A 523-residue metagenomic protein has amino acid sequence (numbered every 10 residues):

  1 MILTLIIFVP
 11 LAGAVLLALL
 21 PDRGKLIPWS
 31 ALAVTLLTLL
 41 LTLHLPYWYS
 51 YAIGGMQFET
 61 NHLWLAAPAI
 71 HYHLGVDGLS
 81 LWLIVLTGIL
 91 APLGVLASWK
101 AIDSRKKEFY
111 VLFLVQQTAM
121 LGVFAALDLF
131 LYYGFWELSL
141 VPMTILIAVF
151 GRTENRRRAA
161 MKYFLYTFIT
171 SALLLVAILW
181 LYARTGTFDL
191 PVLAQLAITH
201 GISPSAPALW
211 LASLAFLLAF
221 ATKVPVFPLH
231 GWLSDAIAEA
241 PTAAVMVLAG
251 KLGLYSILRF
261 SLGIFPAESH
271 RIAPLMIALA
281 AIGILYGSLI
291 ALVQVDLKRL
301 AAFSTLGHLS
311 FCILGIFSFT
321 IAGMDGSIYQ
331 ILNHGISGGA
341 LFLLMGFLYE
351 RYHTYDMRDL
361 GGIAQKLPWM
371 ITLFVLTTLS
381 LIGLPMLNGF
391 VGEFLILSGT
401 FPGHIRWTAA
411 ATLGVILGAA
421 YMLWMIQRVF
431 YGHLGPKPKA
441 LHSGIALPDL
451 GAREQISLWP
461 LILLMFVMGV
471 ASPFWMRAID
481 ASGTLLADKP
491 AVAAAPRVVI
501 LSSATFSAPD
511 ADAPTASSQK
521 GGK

Functional and structural regions predicted by a protein language model:
M1-I2, L17-F113, T187-I198, L485 (+2 more regions): Transmembrane helix-loop-helix hairpins at membrane boundaries of multipass inner-membrane proteins
I2-L19, A31-Y47, I84-S98, Q116-T118 (+6 more regions): Central hydrophobic cores of alpha-helical transmembrane segments in multi-pass inner-membrane proteins across all
K25-L36, R158-F168, L367-I371, A452-P460: Alpha-helical transmembrane segments and their helix-start/interface "positive-inside/aromatic belt" motifs in integral
A33-W48, T167-L179, T377, I416 (+1 more regions): Hydrophobic alpha-helical membrane-insertion segments
L93-A101, T118-F130, T144-R428: Hydrophobic transmembrane alpha-helices and their helix-loop junctions in integral membrane proteins
L96-L112, A243-A244, H442-R453: Cytoplasmic juxtamembrane regions at transmembrane-helix boundaries
E137: Short phosphate-coordinating micro-motif centered on Lys-Gly-acidic
L367-W369, M422-K523: Cytoplasmic/organellar membrane-interface segments at the starts of transmembrane helices in multi-pass inner-membrane
